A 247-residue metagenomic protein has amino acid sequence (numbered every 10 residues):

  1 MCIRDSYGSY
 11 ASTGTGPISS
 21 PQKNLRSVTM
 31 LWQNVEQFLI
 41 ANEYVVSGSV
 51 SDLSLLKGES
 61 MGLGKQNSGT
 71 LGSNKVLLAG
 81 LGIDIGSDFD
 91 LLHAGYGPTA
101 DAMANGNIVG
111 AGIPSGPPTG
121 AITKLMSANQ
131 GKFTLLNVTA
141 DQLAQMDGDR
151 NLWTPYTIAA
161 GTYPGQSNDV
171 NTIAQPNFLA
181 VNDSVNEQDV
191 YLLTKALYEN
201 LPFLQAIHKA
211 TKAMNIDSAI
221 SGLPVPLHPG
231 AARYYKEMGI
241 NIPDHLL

Functional and structural regions predicted by a protein language model:
M1-D5, L193: Conserved small/polar residues in nucleotide/adenosyl-binding loops
R4-G58, K65, L135: Short, glycine-/small- and polar/acidic-enriched structural segments that line small-molecule recognition paths
D5-S6, G14-P17, N42-Y44, I85-A180 (+1 more regions): Pocket-lining segment of extracytoplasmic ligand-binding domains
S12, E43, A79-I83, A104-I108 (+3 more regions): Sec-exported extracytoplasmic/periplasmic mature domains
K23, S51, L55, G69-V76 (+10 more regions): Extracytoplasmic/secreted proteins, especially bacterial periplasmic and envelope-associated proteins
D52, K57-V76, L152-L223: Ligand-binding clefts/hinges and TM-proximal coupling segments of bilobed small-molecule sensing domains
S54-M61, G82-G86, G106-N107: Short, surface-exposed connector motifs at secondary-structure boundaries
P98, S115-L135, D147, Q188-L247: An extracytoplasmic/periplasmic, membrane-proximal ligand-sensing/linker region
